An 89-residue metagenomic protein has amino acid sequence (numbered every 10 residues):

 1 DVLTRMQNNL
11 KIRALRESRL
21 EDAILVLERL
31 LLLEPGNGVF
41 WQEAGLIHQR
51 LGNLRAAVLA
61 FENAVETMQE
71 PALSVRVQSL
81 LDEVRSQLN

Functional and structural regions predicted by a protein language model:
D1-N89: A structural boundary/capping signal
